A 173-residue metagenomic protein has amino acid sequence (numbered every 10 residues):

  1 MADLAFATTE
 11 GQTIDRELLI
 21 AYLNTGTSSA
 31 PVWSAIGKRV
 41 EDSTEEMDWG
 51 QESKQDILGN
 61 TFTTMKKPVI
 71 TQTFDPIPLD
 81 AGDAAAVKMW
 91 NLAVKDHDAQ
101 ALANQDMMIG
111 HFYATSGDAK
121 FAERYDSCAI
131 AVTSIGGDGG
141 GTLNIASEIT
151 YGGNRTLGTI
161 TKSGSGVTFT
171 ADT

Functional and structural regions predicted by a protein language model:
A2-L79, A129-L143: Solvent-exposed edge beta-strands and adjacent loop segments that serve as assembly or binding interfaces
A5-A21, A86-H97, S147-G153: Short N-terminal helix-initiation segments at or just after the protein's N-terminus
K38-S43, G110-L157: Short beta-strand and beta-hairpin "edge-sheet" elements
G50-Q51, A86-M89, G140-I145, I160-G164: Surface-exposed beta-strand edges and their flanking turn/coil or helix-capping segments
L58-D126, G158-K162: Extracellular/virion structural assembly segments
L92-D98, C128-V132, I149-Y151, V167-A171: Short, low-complexity, polar/charged sequence segments that are solvent-exposed and flexible
T159-T173: Intrinsically disordered, low-complexity terminal/linker regions enriched in Pro/Ser/Gly and acidic residues
